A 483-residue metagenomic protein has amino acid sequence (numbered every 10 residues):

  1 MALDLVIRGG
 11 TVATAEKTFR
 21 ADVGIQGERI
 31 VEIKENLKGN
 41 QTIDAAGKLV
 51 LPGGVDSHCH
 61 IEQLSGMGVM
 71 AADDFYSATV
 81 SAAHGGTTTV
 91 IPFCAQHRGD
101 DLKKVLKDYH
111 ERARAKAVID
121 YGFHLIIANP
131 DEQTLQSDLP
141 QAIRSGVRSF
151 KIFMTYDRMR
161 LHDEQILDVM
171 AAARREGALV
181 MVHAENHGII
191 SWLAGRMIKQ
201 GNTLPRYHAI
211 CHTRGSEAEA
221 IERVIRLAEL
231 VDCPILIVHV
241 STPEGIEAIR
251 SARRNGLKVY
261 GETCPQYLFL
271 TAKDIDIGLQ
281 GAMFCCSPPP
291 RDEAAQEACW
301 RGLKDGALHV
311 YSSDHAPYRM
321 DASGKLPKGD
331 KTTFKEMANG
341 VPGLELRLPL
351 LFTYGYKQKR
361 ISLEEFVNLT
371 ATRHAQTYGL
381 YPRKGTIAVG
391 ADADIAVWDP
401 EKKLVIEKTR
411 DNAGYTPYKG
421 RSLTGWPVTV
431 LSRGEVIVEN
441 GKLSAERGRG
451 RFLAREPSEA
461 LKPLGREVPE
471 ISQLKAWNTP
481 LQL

Functional and structural regions predicted by a protein language model:
M1-G53, M67: Histidine-rich, glycine-flanked metal-binding segment
G10, E28, G47, H58 (+15 more regions): Divalent metal-coordination and catalytic microenvironments
A45-K116: Metal-associated gating/positioning segment near the N- to mid-region
C59-D73, G122-L135, I210-R214: Active-site mouth loops of central-metabolism enzymes
K103-I119, D168-V182: Alpha-helix-loop-beta-strand connector modules within alpha/beta enzyme cores
Q136-Y311, A316: Histidine/acidic residue-rich metal-binding segments in metalloenzymes
P205-P234, G281-M283, H309-V310, P317-K402: His/Asp/Glu-enriched, well-ordered alpha-helical/loop segment that forms or immediately abuts the divalent-metal
K325-T333, V389-L453: C-terminal cap of metal-dependent C-N hydrolases
